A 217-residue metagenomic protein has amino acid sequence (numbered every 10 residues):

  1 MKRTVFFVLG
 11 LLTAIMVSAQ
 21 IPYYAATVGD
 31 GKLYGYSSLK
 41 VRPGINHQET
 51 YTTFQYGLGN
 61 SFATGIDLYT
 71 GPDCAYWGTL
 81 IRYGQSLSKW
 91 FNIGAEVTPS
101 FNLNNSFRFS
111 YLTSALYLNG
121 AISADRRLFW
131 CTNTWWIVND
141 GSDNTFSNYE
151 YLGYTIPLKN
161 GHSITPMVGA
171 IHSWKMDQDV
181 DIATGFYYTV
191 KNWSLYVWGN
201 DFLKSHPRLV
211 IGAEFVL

Functional and structural regions predicted by a protein language model:
M1-T4: Positively charged n-region of N-terminal signal peptides that target proteins for export
Q20-R126, T132-V138, I164, I171-S173 (+2 more regions): Transmembrane beta-barrel domains of Gram-negative outer membranes and organellar outer membranes
N144-E150: Short, surface-exposed, charged loop/turn segments at secondary-structure junctions
Y154-I156: Solenoidal tandem-repeat scaffolds enriched in leucines and small polar residues
